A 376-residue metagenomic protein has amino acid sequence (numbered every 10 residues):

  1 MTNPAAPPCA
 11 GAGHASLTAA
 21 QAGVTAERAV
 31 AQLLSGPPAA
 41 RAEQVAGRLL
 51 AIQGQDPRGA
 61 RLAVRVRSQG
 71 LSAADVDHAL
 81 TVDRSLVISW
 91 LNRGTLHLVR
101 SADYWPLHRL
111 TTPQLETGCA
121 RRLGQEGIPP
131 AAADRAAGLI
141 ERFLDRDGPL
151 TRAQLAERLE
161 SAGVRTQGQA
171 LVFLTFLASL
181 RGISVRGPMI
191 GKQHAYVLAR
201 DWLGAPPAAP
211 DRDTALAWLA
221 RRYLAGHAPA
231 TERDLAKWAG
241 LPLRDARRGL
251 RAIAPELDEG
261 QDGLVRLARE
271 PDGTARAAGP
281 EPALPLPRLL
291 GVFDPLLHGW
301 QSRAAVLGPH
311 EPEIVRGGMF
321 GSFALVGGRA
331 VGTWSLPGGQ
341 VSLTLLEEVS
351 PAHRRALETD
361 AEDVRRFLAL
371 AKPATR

Functional and structural regions predicted by a protein language model:
M1-A153, E157-Q167: Phosphate-backbone binding and catalysis cores of DNA-processing enzymes
L71-H78, R165-L177, L243-L250, R316: Short amphipathic alpha-helical interaction segments
T81-L91, T95-L96, S179-M189, A254-Q261 (+1 more regions): A short, conserved structural fragment
L98-Y104, I190-A209, L264-P280: Short, cationic-aromatic polyanion-contact patches
H108-R122, D201-R221, L286-R288, L296: Short, amphipathic alpha-helical interaction segments positioned at domain boundaries
G168-A246: Loop-centered beta-sheet repeat module
P255-H310: Non-catalytic regulatory appendages
I314-R376: Glycine-rich, small/acidic residue-mixed loop/short-helix segments
